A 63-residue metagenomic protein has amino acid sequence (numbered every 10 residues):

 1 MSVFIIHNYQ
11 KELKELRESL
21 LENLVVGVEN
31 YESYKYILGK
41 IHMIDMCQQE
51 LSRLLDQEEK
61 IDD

Functional and structural regions predicted by a protein language model:
M1-F4, D56-D63: Short intrinsically disordered terminal tails
M1-V28: N-terminal acidic leader/helix
E22-K60: Short, charge-rich amphipathic interface segments used for partner binding and complex assembly
